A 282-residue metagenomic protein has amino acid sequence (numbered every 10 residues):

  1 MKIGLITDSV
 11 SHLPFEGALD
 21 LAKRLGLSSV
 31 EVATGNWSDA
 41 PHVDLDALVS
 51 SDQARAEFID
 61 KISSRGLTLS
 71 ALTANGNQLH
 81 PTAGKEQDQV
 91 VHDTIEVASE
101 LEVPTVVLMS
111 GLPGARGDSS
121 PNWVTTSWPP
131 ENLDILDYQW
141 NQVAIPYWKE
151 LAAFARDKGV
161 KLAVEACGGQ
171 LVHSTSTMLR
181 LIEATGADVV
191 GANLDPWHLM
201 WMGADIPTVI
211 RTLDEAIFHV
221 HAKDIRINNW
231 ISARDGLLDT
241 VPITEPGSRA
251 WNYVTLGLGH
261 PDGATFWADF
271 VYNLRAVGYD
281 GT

Functional and structural regions predicted by a protein language model:
M1-L13: Boundary/entry segment of secreted carbohydrate-active catalytic domains
K2, K23, S29-V30, L72 (+2 more regions): Acidic/histidine-rich catalytic cores of soluble enzymes
S9-S11, T34-N36, N75-Q78, S110-G114 (+3 more regions): Active-site-proximal loop/turn and secondary-structure-junction residues that shape catalytic pockets, frequently
E16-G17, E57, K61-S64, Q78-A192 (+2 more regions): Active-site acidic/histidine proton-transfer and metal-coordination neighborhood in alpha/beta enzyme cores
E16-S38, E100-T105: Catalytic domains of carbohydrate-active enzymes, especially glycoside hydrolases
S28, T68, P104-T105, F218 (+1 more regions): Short acidic/polar active-site loop segments enriched in Thr and Asp
V32-I59, L112-G117: Glycine-rich, proline-tolerant flexible connector loops at the mouths of alpha/beta enzymes
L45-V49, R116-W128, S232-I243: Aromatic- and acidic-residue-enriched segments that line the glycan-binding/catalytic groove of carbohydrate-active
